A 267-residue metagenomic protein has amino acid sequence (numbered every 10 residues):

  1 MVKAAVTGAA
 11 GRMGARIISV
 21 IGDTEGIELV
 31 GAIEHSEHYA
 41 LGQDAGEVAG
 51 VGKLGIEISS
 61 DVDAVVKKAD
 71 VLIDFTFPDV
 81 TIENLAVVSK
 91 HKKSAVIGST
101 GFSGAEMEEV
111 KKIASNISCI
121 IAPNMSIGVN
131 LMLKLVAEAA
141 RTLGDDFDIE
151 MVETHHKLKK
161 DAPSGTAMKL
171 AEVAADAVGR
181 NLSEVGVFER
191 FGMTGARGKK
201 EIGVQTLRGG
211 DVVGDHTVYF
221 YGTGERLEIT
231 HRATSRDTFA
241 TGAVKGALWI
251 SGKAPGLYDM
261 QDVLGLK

Functional and structural regions predicted by a protein language model:
M1-A4: Extreme N-terminal starter segment of soluble prokaryotic enzymes
T7, R12-D63, G144-K267: C-terminal substrate-binding/catalytic lobe of Rossmann-fold NAD(P)-dependent oxidoreductases
H35, T100-F102, N124-S126, T154-H156: Short, ordered loop/turn segments at secondary-structure junctions
D63-E83, S89, K93-S94: Rossmann-like NAD(P)-binding element
D70, T76-F77, T100, T206-R208: Short glycine-/small-residue-rich Rossmann-like dinucleotide-binding loops
V71, S94, S118, D148 (+1 more regions): Residue-level detector of anion-binding/catalytic polar loops
I82-H91, G98-I121, N130-A139: Rossmann-fold NAD(P)-binding glycine/threonine-rich loop
